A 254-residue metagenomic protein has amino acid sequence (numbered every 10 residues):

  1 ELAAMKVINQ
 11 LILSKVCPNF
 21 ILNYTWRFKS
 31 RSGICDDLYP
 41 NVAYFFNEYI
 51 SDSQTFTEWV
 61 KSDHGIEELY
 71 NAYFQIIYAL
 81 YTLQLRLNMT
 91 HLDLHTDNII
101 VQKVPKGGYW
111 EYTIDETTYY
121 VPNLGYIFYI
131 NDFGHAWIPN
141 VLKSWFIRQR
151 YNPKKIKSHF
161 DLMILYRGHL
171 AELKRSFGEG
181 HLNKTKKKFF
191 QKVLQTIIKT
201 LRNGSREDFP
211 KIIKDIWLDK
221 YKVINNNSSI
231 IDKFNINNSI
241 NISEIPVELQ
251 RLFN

Functional and structural regions predicted by a protein language model:
E1, L69-A72, K157, D161: Phosphate/oxyanion-binding active-site loops and adjacent basic polyanion-contact surfaces
E1-S14: The N-lobe alphaC helix and its flanking beta3-alphaC-beta4 segment of protein kinase-like domains, centered on
I8, K61-L92, T96-D97, Q102-K106 (+1 more regions): Conserved kinase catalytic-core helix
P18-E68: Conserved structural core of kinase catalytic domains
I21-F28, L94-Q102, H181-I198: Short amphipathic alpha-helical segments embedded in low-complexity Lys/Glu-rich regions
F28-S30, I50-D52, K106, H135-A136 (+1 more regions): Conserved beta-strand elements of beta-rich interaction domains across eukaryotes, especially beta-propellers
N88-F160: Catalytic activation segment of kinase domains across protein kinase-like and atypical kinase folds
P122, V141-N254: Helical subdomain adjoining the active site within ATP-dependent kinase catalytic cores
